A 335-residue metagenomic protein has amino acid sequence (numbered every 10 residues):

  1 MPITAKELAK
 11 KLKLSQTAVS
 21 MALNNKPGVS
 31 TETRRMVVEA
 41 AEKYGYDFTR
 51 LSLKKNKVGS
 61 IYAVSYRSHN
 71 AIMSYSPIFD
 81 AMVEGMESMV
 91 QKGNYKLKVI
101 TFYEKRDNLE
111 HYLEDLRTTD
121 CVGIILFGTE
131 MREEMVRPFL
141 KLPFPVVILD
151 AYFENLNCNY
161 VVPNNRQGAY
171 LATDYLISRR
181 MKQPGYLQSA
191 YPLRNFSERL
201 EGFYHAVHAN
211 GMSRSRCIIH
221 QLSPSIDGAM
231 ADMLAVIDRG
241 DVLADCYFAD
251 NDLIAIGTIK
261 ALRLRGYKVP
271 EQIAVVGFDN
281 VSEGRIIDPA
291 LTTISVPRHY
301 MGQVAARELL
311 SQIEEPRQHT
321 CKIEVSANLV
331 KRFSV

Functional and structural regions predicted by a protein language model:
M1-V58: N-terminal helix-turn-helix DNA-binding module of bacterial transcription factors
Y46-Y112, Y204: Amphipathic helical "hinge" segments at domain boundaries
S68-A81, V99-N108, V161-L171, L187-H208 (+5 more regions): Hinge/beta->alpha junction and helix N-cap segments in small-molecule ligand-binding domains
K96, G123, P145-V147, N159 (+3 more regions): Proline-centered loop/turn at the N-terminus of a beta-strand
C121-F127, G185-L187, I219, D241-N251 (+1 more regions): Periplasmic-binding protein-like
F127-Q167, L253, D279-L291: Flexible loop/hinge segments that line or gate small-molecule binding clefts
M230, L234-V335: Flexible loop/turn connectors
